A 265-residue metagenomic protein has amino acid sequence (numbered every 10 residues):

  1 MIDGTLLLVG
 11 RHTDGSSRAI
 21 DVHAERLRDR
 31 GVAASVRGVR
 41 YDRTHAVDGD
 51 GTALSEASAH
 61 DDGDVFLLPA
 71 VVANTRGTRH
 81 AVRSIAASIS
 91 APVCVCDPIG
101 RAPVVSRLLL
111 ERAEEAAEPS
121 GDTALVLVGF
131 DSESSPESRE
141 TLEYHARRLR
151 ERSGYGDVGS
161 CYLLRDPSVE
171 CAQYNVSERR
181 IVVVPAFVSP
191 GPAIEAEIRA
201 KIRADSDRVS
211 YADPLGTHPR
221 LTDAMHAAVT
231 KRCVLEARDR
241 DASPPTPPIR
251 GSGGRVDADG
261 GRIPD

Functional and structural regions predicted by a protein language model:
M1-D265: Active-site-proximal alpha-helix that buttresses catalytic centers in soluble enzyme cores
